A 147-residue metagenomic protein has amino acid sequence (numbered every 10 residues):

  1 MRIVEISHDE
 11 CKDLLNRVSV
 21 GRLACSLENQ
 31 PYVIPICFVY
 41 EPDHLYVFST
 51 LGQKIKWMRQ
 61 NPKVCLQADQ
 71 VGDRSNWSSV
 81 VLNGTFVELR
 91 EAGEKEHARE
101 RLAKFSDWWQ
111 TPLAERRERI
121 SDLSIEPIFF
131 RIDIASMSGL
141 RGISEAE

Functional and structural regions predicted by a protein language model:
M1-R17: Extreme N-terminal tail/first-helix region
R2, R74-E147: Charged, gly/pro-rich active-site loop segments
C11, S19, P62, S78 (+1 more regions): A generic secondary-structure signal marking the coil-to-beta-strand transition
V18-T50, L66-Q67: Short beta-strand segments
L27, A68-Q70, D133-S136: Short, structured patches in soluble enzyme cores that scaffold and shape functional sites
S49-G52, V64-D69, W109-E118: Short acidic (Asp/Glu) patches
T50, Q60-D69, S78-V87: Active-site-adjacent structural patch at catalytic or cofactor/ligand-binding sites
